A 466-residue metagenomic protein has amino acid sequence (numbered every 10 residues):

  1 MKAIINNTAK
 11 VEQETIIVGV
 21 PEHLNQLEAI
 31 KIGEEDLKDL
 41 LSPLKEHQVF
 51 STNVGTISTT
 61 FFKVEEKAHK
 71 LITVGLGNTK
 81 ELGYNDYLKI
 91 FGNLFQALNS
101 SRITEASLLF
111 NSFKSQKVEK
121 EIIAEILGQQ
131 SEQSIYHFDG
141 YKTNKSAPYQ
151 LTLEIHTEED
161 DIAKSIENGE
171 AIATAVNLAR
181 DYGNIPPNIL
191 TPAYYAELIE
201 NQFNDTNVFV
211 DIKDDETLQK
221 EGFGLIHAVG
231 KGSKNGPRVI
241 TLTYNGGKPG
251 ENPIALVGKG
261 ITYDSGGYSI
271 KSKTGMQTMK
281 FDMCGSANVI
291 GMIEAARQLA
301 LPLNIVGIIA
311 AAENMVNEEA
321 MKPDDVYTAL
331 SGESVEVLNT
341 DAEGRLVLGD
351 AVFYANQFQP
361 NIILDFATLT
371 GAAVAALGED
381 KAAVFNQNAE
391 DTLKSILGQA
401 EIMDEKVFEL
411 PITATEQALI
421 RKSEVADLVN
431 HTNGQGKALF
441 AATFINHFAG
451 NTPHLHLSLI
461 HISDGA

Functional and structural regions predicted by a protein language model:
M1-G260: Short amphipathic alpha-helical segment within the helicase RecA-like ATPase core that mediates nucleic-acid
S51, A196-S463: A generic structural signal for tightly packed, nonpolar segments enriched in small/aliphatic residues
A466: Active-site loop/short helix in cyclic nucleotide turnover domains
